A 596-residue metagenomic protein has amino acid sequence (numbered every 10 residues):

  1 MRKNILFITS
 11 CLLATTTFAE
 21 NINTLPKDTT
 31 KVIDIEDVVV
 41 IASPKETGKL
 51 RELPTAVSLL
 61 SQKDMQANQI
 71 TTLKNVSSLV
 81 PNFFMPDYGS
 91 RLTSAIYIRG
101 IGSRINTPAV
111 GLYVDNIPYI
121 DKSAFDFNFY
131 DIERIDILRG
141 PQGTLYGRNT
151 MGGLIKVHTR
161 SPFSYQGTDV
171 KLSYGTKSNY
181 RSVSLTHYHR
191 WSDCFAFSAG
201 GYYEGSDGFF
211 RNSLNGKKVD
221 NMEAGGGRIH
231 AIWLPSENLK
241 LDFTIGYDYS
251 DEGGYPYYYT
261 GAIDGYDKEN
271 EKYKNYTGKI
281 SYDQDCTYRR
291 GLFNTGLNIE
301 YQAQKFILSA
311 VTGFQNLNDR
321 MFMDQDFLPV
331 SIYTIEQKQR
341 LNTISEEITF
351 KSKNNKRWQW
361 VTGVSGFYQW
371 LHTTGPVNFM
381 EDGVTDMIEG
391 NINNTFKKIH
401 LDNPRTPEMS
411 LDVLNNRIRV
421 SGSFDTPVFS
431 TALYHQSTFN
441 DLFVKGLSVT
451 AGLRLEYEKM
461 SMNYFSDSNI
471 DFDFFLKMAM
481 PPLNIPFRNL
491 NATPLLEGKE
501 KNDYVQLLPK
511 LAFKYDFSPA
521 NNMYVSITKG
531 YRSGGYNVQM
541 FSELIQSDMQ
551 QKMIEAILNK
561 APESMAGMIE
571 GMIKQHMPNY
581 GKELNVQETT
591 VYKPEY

Functional and structural regions predicted by a protein language model:
I22, V32-M65, S94-A95, V110: N-terminal periplasmic "start-of-domain" segments of outer-membrane beta-barrel proteins
L53-T72, Y97-G100, I120, Y174: Short, polar/charged loop or turn motifs at beta-strand boundaries
K74-I117: Extracytoplasmic beta-strand/coil segments of soluble accessory domains associated with Gram-negative outer-membrane
S94, P108, D121, Y130-E133 (+5 more regions): Outer-membrane beta-barrel translocator/receptor signature
D115-P141: Short acidic/polar hinge/loop motifs at secondary-structure boundaries that mediate gating or recognition
S164-Y165, S173, R190-Q284, L317-S331 (+2 more regions): Periplasmic-side early beta-strands and strand-to-turn transitions of outer-membrane beta-barrels
L172-S178, Y203-D207, Y247-D251, A303 (+5 more regions): Transmembrane beta-strands of outer-membrane beta-barrel pores
I232-S236, F350-K353, S365-F367, F424-Y596: Structural signature of Gram-negative outer-membrane beta-barrels, strongest in the C-terminal barrel of TonB-dependent
